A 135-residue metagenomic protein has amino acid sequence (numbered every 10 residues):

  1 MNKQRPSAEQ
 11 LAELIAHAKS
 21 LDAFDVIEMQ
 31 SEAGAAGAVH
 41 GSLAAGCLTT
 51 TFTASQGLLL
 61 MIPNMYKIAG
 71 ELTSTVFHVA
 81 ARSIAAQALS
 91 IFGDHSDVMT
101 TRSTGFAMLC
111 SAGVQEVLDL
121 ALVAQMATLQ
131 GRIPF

Functional and structural regions predicted by a protein language model:
M1-T100, G105, C110, L122: Thiamine diphosphate
M108-F135: Structural signature of the thiamine diphosphate
